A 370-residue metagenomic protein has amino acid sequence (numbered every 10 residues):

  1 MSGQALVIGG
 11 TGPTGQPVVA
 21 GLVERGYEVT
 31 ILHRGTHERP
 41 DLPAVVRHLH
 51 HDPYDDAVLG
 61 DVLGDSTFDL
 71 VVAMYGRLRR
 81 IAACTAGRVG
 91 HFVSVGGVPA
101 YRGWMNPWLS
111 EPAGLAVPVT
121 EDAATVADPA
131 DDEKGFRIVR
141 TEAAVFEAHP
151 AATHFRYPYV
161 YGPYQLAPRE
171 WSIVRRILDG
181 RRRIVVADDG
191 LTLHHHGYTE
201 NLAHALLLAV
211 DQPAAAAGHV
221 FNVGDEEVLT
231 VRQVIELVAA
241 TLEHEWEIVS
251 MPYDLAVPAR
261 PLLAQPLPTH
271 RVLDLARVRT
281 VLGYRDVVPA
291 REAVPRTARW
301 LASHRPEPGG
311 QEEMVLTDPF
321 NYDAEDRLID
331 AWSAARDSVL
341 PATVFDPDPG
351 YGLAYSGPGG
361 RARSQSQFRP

Functional and structural regions predicted by a protein language model:
A5-R25: N-terminal Rossmann NAD(P)H-binding glycine-rich loop of SDR-like oxidoreductase domains
T11, T36-G90, S94, A100-G103: NAD(P)H-binding glycine-rich loop region in Rossmannoid oxidoreductase-like domains and their noncatalytic homologs
T14, L202, L206, V223 (+3 more regions): Non-catalytic, hydrophobic alpha-helical segments
E28-R34: Conserved glycine-rich Rossmann-like NAD(P)H-binding loop of the short-chain dehydrogenase/reductase
G97-F136, R140-E147: Active-site "gating" loop of Rossmann-like NAD(P)-dependent oxidoreductase/epimerase domains
T141-Y164: Conserved beta-loop-beta element that borders a ligand/cofactor-binding pocket
R175-I184, T192-L229, E236: Alpha-helical substrate-binding/gating segment
D211-H270, D274-L275, P295, P308-G309 (+1 more regions): Mid/C-terminal beta-alpha module of Rossmann-like enzyme folds, strongest in SDR-family dehydrogenases/epimerases
